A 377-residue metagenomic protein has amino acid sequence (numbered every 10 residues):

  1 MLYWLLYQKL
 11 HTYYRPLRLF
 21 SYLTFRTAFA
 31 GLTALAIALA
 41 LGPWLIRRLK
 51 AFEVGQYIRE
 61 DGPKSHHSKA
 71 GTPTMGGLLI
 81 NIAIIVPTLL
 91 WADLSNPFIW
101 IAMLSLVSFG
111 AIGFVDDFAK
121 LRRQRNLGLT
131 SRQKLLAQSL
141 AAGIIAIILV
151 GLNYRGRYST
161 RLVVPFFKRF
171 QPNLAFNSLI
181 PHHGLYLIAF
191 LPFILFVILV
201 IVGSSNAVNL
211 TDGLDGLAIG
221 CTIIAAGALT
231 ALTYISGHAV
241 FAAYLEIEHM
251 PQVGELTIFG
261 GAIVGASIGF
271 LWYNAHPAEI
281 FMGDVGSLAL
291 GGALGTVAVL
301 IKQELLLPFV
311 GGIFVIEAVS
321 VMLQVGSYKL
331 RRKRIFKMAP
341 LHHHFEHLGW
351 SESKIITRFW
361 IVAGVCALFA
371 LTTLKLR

Functional and structural regions predicted by a protein language model:
L2-L45, I80-A111, I145-R169, F190-R377: Alpha-helical transmembrane segments
P43-D61: Membrane-interface helix-loop junction between the first two transmembrane segments
I58-T72, N126-Q138, H342, H347: Juxtamembrane helix-capping/reentrant segments at transmembrane boundaries
D61-K69, Q124, S178-Y186, A243-P251 (+1 more regions): Short juxtamembrane and helix-loop transition motifs at transmembrane-helix boundaries in membrane proteins
S95-M103, R122-A137: Membrane-interfacial loop-to-helix junctions in multi-pass inner-membrane proteins
A111-F118: Alpha-helical transmembrane segments within multi-pass membrane transporters and channels
K120-L129, F166-P172: Membrane interface segments of multi-pass transport proteins and intramembrane proteases
